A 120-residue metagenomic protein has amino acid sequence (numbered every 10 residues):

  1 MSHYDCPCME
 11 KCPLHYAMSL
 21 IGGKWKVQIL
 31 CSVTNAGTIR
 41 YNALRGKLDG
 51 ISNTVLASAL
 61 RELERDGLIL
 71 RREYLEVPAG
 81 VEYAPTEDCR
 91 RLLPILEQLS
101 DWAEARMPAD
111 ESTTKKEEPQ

Functional and structural regions predicted by a protein language model:
M1-Y4: Long, low-complexity, charged/polar intrinsically disordered regions in eukaryotic proteins
C8-V55, E76, E82, T113: N-terminal helix-turn-helix DNA-binding core of bacterial DNA-binding proteins
L56, L60-L63: Basic amphipathic alpha-helical segments that dock to polyanions
E64-E73: A short, conserved structural fragment
D66, I95-M107: Alpha-helical linker/hinge and terminal dimerization helices associated with HTH transcriptional regulators
L75-L99: Basic, amphipathic "hinge/linker" alpha-helix immediately C-terminal to the N-terminal HTH DNA-binding motif
T113-Q120: Exposed, interaction-prone assembly regions rather than primary DNA-binding/catalytic cores
